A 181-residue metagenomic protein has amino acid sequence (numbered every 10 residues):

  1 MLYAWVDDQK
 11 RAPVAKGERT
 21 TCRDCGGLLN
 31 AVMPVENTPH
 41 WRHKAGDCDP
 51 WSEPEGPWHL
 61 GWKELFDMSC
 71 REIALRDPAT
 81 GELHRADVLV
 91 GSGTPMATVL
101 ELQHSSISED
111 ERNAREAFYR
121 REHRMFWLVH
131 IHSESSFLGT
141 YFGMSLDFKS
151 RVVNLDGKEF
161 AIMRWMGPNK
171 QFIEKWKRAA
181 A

Functional and structural regions predicted by a protein language model:
M1-G17, T21, S133-A181: Non-catalytic C-terminal interaction segments of nucleic acid-processing enzymes
M1-P78: Nuclease-adjacent, charged terminal/linker segments that flank catalytic cores
A12-V14, G26, A31, G61-A114 (+1 more regions): Active-site metal-binding core of divalent-cation-utilizing nuclease and nuclease-like domains
A114-A117, E122: Contiguous hydrophobic, core-forming segments of folded domains
R124-V129: Short hydrophobic alpha-helical runs that function as membrane-insertion/retention elements
